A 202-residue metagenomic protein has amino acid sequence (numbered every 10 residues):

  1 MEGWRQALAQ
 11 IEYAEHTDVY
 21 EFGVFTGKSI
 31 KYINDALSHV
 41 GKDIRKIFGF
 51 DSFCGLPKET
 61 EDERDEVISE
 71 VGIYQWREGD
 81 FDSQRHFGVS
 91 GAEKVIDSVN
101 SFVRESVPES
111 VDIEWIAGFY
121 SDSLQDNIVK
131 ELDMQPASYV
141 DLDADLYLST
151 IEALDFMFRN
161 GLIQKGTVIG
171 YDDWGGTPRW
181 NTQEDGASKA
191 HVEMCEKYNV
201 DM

Functional and structural regions predicted by a protein language model:
M1-L8: A short, well-structured juxtamembrane/interface segment
R5, Y13-M202: S-adenosylmethionine/decaboxylated-SAM
